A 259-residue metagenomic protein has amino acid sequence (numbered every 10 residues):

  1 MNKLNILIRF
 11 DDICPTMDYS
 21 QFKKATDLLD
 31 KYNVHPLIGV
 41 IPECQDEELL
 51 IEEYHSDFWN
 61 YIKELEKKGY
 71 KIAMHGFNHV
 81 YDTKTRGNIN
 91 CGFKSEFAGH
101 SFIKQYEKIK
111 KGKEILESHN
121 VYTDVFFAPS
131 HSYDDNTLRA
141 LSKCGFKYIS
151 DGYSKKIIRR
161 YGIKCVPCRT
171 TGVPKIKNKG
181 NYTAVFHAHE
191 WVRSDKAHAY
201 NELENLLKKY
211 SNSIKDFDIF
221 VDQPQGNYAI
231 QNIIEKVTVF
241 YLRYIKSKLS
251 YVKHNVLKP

Functional and structural regions predicted by a protein language model:
M1-K68: Active-site beta->alpha N-cap acidic-glycine motif
I6-F10, P36-I38, I72-H75, T123-F126 (+3 more regions): Hydrophobic faces of well-ordered beta-strands that scaffold small-molecule active sites in alpha/beta enzyme cores
I13-Q21, E43-D57, K84, F102 (+3 more regions): Acidic-and-aromatic substrate-binding clefts and catalytic sites of carbohydrate-active enzymes
Q21-A25, D57-I62, K108, G112-I115 (+2 more regions): A general structural detector for well-ordered alpha-helical segments in enzyme core domains, enriched
N33-V40, W191-P259: C-terminal domain-boundary segment and adjacent tail
V80-G92: Short, flexible, mixed-charge acidic loops at enzyme active sites
E96-R169, A197: Catalytic domains of cell-wall/extracellular-matrix polysaccharide-remodeling enzymes, centered on de-N-acetylation
R160-Y161, C165-E204, K215-D222: A conserved mid-domain beta-alpha-beta active-site/ligand-binding segment of alpha/beta enzyme cores
